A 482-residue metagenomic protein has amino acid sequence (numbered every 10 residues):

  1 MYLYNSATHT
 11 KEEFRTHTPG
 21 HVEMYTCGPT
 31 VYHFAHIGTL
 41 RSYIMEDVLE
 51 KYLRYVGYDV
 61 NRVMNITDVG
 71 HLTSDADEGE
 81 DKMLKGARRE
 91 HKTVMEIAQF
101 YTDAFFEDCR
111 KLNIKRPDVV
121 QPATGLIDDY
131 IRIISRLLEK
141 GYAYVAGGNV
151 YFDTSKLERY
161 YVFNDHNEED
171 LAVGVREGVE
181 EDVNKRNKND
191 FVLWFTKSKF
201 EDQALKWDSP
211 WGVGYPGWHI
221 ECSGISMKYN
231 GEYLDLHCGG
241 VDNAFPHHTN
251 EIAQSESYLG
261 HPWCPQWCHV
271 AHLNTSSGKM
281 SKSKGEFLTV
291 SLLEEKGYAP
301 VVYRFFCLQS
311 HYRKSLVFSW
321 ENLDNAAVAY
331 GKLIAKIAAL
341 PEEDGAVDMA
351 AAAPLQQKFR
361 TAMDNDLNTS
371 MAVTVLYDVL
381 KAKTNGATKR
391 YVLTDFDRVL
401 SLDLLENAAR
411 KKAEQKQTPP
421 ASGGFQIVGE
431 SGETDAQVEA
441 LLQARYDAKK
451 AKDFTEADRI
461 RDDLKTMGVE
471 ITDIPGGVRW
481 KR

Functional and structural regions predicted by a protein language model:
M1-Y32, D47, E107, I127-L340: Alpha-helical recognition segments enriched in aromatics with Gly/Pro capping that present substrate-recognition
T8-K11, H17-N113, D473-W480: N-terminal, positively charged nucleic-acid-binding surface of large information/translation enzymes
R54, L138, K465: Anion (oxyanion) recognition and catalysis
D59-N61, G141-G147, K383, E470-T472: Short, well-structured beta-strand/strand-turn elements
V63-G70, A98-F105, K115-Y130, G148-L157: Short, glycine/charge-rich beta-strand/loop segments that flank catalytic centers and engage negatively charged groups
A87-T93, V119-T124, G212, G240: The substrate-binding groove and active-site-proximal loops of carbohydrate-active enzymes, especially glycoside
K279-S281, F287-R482: Structural preference for alpha-helix termini/caps and helix-kink/transition segments
